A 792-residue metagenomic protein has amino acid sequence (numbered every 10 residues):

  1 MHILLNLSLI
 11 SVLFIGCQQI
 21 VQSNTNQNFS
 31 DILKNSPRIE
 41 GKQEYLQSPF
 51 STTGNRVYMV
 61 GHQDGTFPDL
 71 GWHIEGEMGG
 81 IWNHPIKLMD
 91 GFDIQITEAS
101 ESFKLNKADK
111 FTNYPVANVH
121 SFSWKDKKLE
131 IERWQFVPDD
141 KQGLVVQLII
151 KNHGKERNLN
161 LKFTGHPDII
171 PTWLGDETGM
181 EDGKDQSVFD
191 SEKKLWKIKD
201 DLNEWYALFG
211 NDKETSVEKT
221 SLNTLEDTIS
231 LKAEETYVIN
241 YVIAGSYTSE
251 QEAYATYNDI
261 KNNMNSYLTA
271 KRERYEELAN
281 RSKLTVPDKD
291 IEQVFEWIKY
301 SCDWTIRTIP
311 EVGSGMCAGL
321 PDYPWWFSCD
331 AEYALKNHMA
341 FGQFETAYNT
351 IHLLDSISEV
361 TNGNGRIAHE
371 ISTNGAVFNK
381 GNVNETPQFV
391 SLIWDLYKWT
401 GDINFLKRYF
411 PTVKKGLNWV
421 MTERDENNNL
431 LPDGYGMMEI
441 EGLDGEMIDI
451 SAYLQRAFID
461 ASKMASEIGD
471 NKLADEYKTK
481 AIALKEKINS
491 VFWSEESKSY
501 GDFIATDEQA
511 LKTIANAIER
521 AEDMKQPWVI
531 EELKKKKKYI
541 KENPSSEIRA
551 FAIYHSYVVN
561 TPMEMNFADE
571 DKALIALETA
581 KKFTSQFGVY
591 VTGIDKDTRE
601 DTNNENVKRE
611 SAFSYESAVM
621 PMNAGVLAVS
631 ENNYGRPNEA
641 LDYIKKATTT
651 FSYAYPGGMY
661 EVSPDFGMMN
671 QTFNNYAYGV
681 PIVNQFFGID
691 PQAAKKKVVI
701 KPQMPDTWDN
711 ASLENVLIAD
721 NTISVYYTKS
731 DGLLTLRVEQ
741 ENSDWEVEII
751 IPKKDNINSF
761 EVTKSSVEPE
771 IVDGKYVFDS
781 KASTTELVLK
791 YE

Functional and structural regions predicted by a protein language model:
N6-G16: Bacterial N-terminal signal peptides
C17-P287, M669, I689-E792: Terminal accessory carbohydrate-recognition/targeting modules of carbohydrate-active enzymes
V21-S51, N203, S249-Q251, M264-P324 (+5 more regions): Low-complexity, Ser/Thr/Pro/Gly-enriched N-terminal "stalk/linker" regions
L70-E75, K107-D109, S123-K125, E132-F136 (+4 more regions): Asp/Glu-centered strand-loop micro-motifs enriched in Gly/Pro and often flanked by an aromatic residue
S191, L278-S301, F341, E345 (+7 more regions): Active-site acid/base region of carbohydrate-active enzymes
T308, R366-K380, P432-M447, N606 (+1 more regions): Acidic/His metal-coordination segments adjacent to aromatic residues that form catalytic metal sites in metalloenzymes
S314-W325, K336, N364-G381, E385-V390 (+5 more regions): Active-site lining segments of carbohydrate-active enzymes
P324-A347, H352-E359, P411, G445-A452 (+6 more regions): Active-site core of glycosidic bond-cleaving carbohydrate-active enzymes
